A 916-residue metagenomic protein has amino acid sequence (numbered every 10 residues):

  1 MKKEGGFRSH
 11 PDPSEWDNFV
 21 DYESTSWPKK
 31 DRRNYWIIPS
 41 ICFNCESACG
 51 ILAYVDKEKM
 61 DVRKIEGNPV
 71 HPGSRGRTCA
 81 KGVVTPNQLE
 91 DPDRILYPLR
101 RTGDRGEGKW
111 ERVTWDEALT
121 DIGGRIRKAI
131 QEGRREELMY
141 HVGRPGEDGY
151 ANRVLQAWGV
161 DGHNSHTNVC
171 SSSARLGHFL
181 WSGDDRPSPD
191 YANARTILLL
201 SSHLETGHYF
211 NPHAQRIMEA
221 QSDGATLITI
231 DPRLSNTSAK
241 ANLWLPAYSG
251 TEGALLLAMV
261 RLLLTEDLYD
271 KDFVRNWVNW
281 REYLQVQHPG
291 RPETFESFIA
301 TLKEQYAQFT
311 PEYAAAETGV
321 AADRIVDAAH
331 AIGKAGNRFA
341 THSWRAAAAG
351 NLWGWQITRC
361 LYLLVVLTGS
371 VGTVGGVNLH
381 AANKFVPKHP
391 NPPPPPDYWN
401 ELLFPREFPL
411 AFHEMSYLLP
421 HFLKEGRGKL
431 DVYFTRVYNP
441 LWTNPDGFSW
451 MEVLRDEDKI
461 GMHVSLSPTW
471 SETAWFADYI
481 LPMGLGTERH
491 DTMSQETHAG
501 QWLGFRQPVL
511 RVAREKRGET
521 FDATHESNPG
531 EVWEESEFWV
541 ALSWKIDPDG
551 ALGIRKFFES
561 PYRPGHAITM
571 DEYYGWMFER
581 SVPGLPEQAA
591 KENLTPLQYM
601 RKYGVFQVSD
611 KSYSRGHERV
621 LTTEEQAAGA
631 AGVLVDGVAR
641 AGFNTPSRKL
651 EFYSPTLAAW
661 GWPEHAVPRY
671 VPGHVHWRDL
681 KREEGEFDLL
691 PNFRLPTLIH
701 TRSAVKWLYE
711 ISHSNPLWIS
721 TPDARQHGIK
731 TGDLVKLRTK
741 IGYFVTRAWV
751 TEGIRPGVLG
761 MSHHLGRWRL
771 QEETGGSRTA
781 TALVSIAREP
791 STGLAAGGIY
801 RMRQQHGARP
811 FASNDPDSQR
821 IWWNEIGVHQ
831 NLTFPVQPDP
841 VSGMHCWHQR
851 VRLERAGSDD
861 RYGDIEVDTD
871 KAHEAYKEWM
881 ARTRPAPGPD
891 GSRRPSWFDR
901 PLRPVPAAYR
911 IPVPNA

Functional and structural regions predicted by a protein language model:
K2, R511-V512, K516-A590, R702-W718 (+1 more regions): Long, contiguous, secondary-structure-rich segments that constitute the structural scaffold of globular domains
K2-S47: Short, Gly/Pro- and small/polar-rich lid/capping loops
K29-S40, E58-R77: Immediate flanking context of iron-sulfur cluster ligation sites
P39-A53, S74-T85: Local cysteine-cluster metal-coordination motifs and their immediate loop/turn environment, predominantly Fe-S cluster
C42-N44, L52-Y54, R100, V113 (+1 more regions): Long, structured ligand/cofactor-binding scaffold of large enzymes
A118-E137, P187-T196, Q305, V326-T341 (+1 more regions): Glycine-rich phosphate/diphosphate-binding loops that line cofactor/substrate pockets in enzymes
A151-M218, D223-T229, A254, L361-Y479 (+4 more regions): Extended redox/cofactor-interaction regions of prokaryotic respiratory oxidoreductases
G224, I228, R233-G336: Long, well-ordered, tryptophan-enriched scaffold segments
